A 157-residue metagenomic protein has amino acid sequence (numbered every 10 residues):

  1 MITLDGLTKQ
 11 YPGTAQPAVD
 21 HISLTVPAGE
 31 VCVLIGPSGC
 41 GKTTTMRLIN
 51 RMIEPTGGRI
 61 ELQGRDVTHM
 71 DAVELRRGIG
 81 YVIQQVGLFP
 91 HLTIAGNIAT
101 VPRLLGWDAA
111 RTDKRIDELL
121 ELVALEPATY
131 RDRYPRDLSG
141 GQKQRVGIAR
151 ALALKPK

Functional and structural regions predicted by a protein language model:
I35-P37: The feature captures the beta-strand-to-loop junction immediately N-terminal to the Walker
N50: Helix-to-loop junction immediately C-terminal to a conserved catalytic motif
D66-G80, L104: ABC ATPase NBD coupling module
A95-R103, D113, D117: Short helical segment in ABC ATPase nucleotide-binding domains corresponding to the A-loop/adjacent helical element
A110-T129: Conserved ABC ATPase "signature" region
Y134-L138, Q142: Conserved ABC ATPase signature
K155: Conserved catalytic motifs of ABC-family nucleotide-binding domains
